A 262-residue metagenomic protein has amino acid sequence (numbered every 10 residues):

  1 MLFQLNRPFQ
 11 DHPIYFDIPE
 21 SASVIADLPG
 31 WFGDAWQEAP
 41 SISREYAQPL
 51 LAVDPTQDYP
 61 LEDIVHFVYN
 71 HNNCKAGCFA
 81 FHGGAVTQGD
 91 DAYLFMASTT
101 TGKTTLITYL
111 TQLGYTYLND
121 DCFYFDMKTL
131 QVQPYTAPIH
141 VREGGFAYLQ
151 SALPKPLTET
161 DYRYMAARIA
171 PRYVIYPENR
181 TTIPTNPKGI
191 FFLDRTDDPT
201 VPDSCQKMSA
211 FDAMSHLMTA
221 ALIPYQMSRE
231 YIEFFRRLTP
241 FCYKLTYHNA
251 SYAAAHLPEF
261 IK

Functional and structural regions predicted by a protein language model:
L2-G30, D34, H82-A97, Q112-L118 (+1 more regions): Glycine-rich, often acidic-flanked micro-motifs that create phosphate/phosphodiester-binding or positioning elements
P29-N70, Y247-A250, E259-K262: Charged, amphipathic alpha-helical linker segments immediately N-terminal to NTP-binding catalytic cores
S41, C74-G77, Y115: Short linear motifs in intrinsically disordered
D54-T56, A76-A80, D203-Q206: Short hydrophobic/aromatic-rich motifs at helix boundaries and adjacent loops
L61-A92, M96: P-loop NTPase catalytic core of nucleic-acid-dependent motor ATPases
K103: Conserved lysine of the Walker
L106-I107: Post-Walker A alpha-helix
